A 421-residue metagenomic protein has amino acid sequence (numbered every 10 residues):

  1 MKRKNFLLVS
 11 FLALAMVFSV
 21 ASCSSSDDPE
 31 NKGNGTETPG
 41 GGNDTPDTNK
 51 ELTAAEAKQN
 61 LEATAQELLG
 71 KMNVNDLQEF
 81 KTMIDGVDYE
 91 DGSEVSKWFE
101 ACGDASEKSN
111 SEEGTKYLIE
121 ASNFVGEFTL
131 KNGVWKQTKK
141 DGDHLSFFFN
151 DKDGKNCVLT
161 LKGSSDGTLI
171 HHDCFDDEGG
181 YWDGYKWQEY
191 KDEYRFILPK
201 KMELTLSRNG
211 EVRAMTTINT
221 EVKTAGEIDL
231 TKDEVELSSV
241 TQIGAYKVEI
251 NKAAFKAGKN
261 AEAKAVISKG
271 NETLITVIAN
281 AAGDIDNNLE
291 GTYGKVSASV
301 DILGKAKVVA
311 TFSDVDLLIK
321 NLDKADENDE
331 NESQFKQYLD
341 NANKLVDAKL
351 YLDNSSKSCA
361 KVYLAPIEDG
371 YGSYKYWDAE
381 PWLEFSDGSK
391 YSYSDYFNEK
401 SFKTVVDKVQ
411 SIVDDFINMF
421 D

Functional and structural regions predicted by a protein language model:
M1-S10: Bacterial N-terminal signal peptides that target proteins for export
F11-M16: Hydrophobic helical h-region of N-terminal Sec-dependent signal peptides in bacterial secretory/periplasmic proteins
F18-S22: C-terminal motif of bacterial Sec signal peptides marking the signal peptidase cleavage site
S25-T160, G388-D421: Acidic/polar, low-complexity intrinsically disordered N-terminal segments immediately downstream of a Sec signal
D104-V266: Long, acidic/polar, low-complexity amphipathic helices and coiled-coil-like
Y185-W187, K191-M202, M215, T220 (+2 more regions): Extracytoplasmic electrostatic interaction patches
T217-V222, I228-V315, L322: Extended amphipathic alpha-helical coiled-coil/heptad-repeat regions
L274-G388: Intrinsically disordered, low-complexity segments enriched in Gly and acidic/Ser/Thr residues that form flexible
